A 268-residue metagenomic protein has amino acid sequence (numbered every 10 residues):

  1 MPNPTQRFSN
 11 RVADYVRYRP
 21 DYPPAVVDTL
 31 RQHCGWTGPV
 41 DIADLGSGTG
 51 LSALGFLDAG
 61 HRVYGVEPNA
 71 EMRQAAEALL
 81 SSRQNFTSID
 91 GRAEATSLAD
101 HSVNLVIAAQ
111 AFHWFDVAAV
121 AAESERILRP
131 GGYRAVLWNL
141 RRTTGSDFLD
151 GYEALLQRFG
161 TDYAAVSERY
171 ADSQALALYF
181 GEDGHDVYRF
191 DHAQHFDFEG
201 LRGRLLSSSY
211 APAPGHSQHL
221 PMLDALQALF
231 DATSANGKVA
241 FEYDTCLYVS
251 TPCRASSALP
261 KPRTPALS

Functional and structural regions predicted by a protein language model:
M1-V40: Conserved class I S-adenosyl-L-methionine
N10, D14-Y15, Y22, T29 (+7 more regions): Tryptophan-centric aromatic hotspots in well-structured domains and transmembrane helices
D41-A43, T49-A95: Class I SAM-dependent methyltransferase SAM/SAH-binding core
T49, S173-S268: Conserved Class I S-adenosyl-L-methionine
E94-L105: A short acidic, Gly/Pro-enriched loop at the edge of an enzyme's catalytic core that lines a small-molecule cofactor
Q110: Short catalytic micro-motifs in class I SAM-dependent methyltransferases
F115-S124: A short, conserved alpha-helix within the catalytic core of class I
E125-Q194: Conserved catalytic/acceptor-binding region of the Class I
